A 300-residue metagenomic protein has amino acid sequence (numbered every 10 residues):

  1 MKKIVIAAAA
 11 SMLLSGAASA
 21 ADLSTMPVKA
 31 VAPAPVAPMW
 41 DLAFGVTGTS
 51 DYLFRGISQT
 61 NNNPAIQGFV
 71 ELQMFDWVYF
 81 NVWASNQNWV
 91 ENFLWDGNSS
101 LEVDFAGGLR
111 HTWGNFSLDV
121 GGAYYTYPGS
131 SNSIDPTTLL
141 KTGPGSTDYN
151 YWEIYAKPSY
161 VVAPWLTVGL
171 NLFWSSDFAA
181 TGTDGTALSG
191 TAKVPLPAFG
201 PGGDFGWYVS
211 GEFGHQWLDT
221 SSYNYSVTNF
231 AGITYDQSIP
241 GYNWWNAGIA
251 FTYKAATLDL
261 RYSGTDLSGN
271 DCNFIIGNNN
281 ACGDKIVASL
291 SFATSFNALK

Functional and structural regions predicted by a protein language model:
M1-M39, F296-K300: Cleavable N-terminal export/targeting peptides
D22-Q73, W77-N88, G107: Short glycine/proline- and aromatic-enriched beta-strand/turn motifs that initiate or cap beta-hairpins
A30-D41, W77-F80, T112-S117, V162-T167 (+2 more regions): Short loop/turn motifs that connect adjacent beta-strands in outer-membrane beta-barrel proteins
W40, N62-I66, S99-V103, F116 (+5 more regions): Residues that define the transmembrane beta-barrel architecture of outer-membrane proteins
L42-V46, G68, V78-V82, F105 (+8 more regions): Transmembrane beta-strands of outer-membrane beta-barrel proteins
G48-F54, A84-N88, H111, Y124-P128 (+7 more regions): Transmembrane beta-strands of outer-membrane beta-barrel pores
V90-G185: Outer-membrane pore/translocation modules
A192-V194, N280-K300: Outer-membrane beta-barrel "beta-signal"
